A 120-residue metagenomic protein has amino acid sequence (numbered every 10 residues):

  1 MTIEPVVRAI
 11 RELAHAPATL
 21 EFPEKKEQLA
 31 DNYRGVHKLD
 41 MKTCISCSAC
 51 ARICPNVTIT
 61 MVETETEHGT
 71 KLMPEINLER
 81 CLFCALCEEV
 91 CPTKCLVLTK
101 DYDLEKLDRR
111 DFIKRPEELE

Functional and structural regions predicted by a protein language model:
M1-T70, E75-R80, E89, T93-E120: Non-ligating segments of multi-cofactor redox enzymes
C84: Basic, alpha-helical nucleic-acid-binding regions used in initiation and control of genome expression
